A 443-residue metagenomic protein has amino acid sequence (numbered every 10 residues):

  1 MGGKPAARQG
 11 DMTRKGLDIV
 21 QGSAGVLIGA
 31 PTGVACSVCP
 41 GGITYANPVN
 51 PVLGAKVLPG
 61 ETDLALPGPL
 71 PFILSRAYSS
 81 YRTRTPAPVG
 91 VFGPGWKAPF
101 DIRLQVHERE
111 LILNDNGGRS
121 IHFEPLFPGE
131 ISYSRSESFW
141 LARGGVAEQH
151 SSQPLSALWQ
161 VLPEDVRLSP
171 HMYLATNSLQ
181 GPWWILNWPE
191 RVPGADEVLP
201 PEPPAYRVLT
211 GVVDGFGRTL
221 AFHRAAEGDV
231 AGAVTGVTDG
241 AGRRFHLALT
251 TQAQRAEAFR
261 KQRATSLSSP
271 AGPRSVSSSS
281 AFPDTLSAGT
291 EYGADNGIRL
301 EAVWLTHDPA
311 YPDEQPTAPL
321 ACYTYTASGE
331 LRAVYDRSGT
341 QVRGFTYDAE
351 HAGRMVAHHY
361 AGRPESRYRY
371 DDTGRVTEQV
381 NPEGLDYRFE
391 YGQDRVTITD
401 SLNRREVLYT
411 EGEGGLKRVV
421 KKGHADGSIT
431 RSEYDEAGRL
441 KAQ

Functional and structural regions predicted by a protein language model:
M1, V26, L64, L113-N114 (+1 more regions): Short aromatic-centered micro-motifs
M1-V49, A221, Y311, Q315-Y323 (+2 more regions): Intrinsically disordered, low-complexity proline/glycine-rich segments
Q9-G10, A30, L74, G339 (+1 more regions): Fold-independent oxyanion-binding glycine-rich loops and adjacent beta-strand/coil segments at enzyme active sites
A30-T83: Intrinsically disordered, low-complexity segments enriched in small residues
T44-P59, S79, Q105, N177 (+4 more regions): Acidic/polar residues at beta-strand termini and the immediately following turn/coil
D63-G68, F72-Y78, G93, K97-D101 (+1 more regions): Short, conserved DNA-binding cores of transcription-related domains
T83-K97: Short, polar loop/linker segments at the starts of domains and inter-domain junctions
F92-P94, R109-Q443: Extended charged/polar low-complexity repeat regions
